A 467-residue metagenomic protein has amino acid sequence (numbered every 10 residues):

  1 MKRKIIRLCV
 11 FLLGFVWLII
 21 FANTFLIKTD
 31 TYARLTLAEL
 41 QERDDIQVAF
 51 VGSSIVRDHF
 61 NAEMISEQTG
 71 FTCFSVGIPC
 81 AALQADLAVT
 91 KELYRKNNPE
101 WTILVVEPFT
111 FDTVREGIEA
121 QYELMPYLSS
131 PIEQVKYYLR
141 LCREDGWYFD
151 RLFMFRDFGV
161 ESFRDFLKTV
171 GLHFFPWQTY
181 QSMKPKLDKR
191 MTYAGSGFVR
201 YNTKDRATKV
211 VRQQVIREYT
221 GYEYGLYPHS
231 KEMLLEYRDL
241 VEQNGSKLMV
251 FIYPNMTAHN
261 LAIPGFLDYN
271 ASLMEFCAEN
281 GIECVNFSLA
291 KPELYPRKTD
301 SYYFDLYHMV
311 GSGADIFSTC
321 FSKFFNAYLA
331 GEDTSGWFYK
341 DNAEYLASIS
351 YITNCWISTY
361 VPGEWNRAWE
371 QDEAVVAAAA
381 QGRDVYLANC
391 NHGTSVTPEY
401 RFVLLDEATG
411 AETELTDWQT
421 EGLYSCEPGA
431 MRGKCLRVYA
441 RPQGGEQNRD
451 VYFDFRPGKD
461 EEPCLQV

Functional and structural regions predicted by a protein language model:
I6-F25: Hydrophobic membrane-insertion alpha-helices, especially the h-region of bacterial N-terminal signal peptides
V51, I55-C142: Membrane-embedded segments
Q121-N244, S335-Y360, W365, E370: Secreted/periplasmic serine-hydrolase-like ester/acetyl group-modifying domain
A262-A347, Y351-I357: C-terminal regions of proteins
A343-Y386, C390-G393, R456-V467: Short, compositionally biased P/S/T/A/G/V-rich stretches that sit at domain boundaries
L415-T420: Short beta-strand segments within Ig-like beta-sandwich modules, predominantly Fibronectin type-III
Y424-K434: Surface-exposed, short loops/turns at beta-strand junctions within beta-sandwich domains
R432-G444, F453: Short, aromatic- and glycine-rich surface loops/edge beta-strands on solvent-exposed regions
